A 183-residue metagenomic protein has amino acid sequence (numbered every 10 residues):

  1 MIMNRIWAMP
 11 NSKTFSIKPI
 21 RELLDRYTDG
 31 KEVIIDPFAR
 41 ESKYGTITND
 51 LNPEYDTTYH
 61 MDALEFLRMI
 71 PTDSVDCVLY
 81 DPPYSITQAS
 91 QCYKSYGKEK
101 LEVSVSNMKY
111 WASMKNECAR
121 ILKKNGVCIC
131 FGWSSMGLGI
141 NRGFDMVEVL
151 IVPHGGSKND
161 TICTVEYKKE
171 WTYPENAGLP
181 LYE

Functional and structural regions predicted by a protein language model:
M1-N49, S157-T164, L179-E183: S-adenosyl-L-methionine
K31, L122-C128: Short glycine-dipeptide loop
A39-E65: Class I SAM-dependent methyltransferase SAM/SAH-binding core
R40, Y84-S85, W133-G137, P153-H154: Short "lid" loop at the C-terminus of a central beta-strand within the Rossmann-like core of SAM-dependent
L64, R68-Y80, I86: A short acidic, Gly/Pro-enriched loop at the edge of an enzyme's catalytic core that lines a small-molecule cofactor
Y96-K124: A short glycine-rich, Lys/Arg-flanked "PGG" loop and its adjoining helix->strand segment in the class I
M136-E183: Class I S-adenosyl-L-methionine
